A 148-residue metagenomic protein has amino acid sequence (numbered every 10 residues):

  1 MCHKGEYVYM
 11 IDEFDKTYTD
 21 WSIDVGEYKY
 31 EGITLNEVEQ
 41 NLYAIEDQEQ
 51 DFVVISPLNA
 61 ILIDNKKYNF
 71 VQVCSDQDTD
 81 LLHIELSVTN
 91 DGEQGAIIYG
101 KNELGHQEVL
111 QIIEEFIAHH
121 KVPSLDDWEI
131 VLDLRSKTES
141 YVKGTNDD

Functional and structural regions predicted by a protein language model:
C2-Q50, A60-D148: Acidic, proline/glycine-rich low-complexity IDRs
D51-I55: A short glycine-rich, His/Asp/Glu-containing loop-to-beta-strand
